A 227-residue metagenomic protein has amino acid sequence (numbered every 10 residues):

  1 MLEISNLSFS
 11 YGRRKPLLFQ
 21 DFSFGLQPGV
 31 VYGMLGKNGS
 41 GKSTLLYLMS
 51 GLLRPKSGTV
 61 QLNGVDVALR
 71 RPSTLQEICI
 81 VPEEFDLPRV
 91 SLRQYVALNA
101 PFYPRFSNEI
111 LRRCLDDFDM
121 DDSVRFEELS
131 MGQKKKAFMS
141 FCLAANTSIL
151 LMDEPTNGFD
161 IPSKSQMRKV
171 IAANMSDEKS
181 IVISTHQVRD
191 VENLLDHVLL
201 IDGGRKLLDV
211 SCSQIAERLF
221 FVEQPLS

Functional and structural regions predicted by a protein language model:
M1-I4, S8-D21, P28: A short, flexible loop at the N-terminus of ABC-type nucleotide-binding domains that lies
Y32-K37: The feature captures the beta-strand-to-loop junction immediately N-terminal to the Walker
S50: Helix-to-loop junction immediately C-terminal to a conserved catalytic motif
G58-L69, S73-T74: Conserved ABC transporter NBD signature motif
I80-A137: ABC-family P-loop ATPase nucleotide-binding domains
L150-E154: Catalytic Walker B motif of ABC-type/P-loop ATPase nucleotide-binding domains
K164-D177: Helical segment within the ABC ATPase nucleotide-binding domain
